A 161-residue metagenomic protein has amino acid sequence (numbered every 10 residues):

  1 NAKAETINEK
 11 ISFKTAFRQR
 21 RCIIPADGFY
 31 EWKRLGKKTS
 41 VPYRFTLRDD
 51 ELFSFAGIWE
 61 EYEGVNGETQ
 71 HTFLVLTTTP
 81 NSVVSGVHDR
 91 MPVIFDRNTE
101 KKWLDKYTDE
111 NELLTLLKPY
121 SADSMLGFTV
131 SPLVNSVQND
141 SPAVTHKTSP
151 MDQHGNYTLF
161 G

Functional and structural regions predicted by a protein language model:
N1-G161: A structured binding-face within diverse protein domains that lines the active/interaction site
